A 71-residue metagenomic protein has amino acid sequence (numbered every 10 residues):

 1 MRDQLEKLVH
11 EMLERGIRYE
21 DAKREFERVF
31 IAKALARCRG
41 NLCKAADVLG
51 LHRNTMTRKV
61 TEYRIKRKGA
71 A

Functional and structural regions predicted by a protein language model:
R2-A71: Bacterial C-terminal helix-turn-helix
